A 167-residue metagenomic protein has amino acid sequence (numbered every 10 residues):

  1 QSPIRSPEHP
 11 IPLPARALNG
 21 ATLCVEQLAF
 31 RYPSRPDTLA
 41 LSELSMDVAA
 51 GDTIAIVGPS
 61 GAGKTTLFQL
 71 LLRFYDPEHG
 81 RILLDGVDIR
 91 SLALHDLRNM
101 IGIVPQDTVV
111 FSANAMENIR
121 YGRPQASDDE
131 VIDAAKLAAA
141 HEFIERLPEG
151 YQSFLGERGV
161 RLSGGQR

Functional and structural regions predicted by a protein language model:
I4-R167: ABC-type nucleotide-binding domain
